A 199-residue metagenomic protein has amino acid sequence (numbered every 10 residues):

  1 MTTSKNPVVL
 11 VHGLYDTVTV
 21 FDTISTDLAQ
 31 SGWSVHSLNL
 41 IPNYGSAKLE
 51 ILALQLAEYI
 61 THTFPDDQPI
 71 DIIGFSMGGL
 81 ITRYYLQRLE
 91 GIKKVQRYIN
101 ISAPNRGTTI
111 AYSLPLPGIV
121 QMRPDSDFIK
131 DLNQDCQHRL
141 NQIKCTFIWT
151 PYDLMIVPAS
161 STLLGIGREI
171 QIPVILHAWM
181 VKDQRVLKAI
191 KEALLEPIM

Functional and structural regions predicted by a protein language model:
T2-P7: Proline/glycine-enriched tight loop/beta-turn segments at coil->beta junctions that connect or precede beta-strands
V8-L14, T19, L28-L38, S46-L140 (+1 more regions): Serine-dependent carboxylesterase/thioesterase catalytic core of lipase-like alpha/beta-hydrolase/SGNH enzymes
T23-I24: Short amphipathic alpha-helix
L40-A47, V174-L176: A short, charged, and often flexible helix/loop element on the N-terminal side of the glycosyltransferase catalytic
N141-M199: C-terminal catalytic-base region of ester-bond hydrolases, centering on the histidine of the charge-relay
